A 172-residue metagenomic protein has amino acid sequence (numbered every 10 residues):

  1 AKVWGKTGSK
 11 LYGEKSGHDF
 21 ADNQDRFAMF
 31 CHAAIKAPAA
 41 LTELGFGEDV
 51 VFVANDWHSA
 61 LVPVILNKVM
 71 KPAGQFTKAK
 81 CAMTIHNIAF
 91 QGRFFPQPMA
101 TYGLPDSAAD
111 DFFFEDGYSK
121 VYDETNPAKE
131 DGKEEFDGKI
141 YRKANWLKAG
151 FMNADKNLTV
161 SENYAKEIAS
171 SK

Functional and structural regions predicted by a protein language model:
A1-K172: Catalytic cores of nucleotide-sugar-dependent glycosyltransferases that transfer UDP/GDP/TDP-activated
